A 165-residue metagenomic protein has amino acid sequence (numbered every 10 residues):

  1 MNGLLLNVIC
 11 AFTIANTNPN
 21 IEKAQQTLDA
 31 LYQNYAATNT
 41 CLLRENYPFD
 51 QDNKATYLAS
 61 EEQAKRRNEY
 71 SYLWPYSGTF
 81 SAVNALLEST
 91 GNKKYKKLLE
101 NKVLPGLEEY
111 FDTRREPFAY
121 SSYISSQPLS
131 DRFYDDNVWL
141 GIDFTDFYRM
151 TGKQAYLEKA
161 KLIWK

Functional and structural regions predicted by a protein language model:
M1: Acidic/charged coordination and interface sites in well-structured regions
L4-F12: Sec-dependent N-terminal signal peptides
A11-Q127, Q154-K165: Low-complexity, Ser/Thr/Pro/Gly-enriched N-terminal "stalk/linker" regions
V83, F144, Y148-T151: Residue at a conserved register position within TPR or TPR-like alpha-solenoid repeats
K102, F133, F147: N-terminal glycine-rich cofactor-binding segment that shapes the pocket for flavin-like pterin cofactors
D131-F144, K153, I163: Mobile, glycine-rich extracellular loop/lid and propeptide segments that shape or gate substrate/ligand access
